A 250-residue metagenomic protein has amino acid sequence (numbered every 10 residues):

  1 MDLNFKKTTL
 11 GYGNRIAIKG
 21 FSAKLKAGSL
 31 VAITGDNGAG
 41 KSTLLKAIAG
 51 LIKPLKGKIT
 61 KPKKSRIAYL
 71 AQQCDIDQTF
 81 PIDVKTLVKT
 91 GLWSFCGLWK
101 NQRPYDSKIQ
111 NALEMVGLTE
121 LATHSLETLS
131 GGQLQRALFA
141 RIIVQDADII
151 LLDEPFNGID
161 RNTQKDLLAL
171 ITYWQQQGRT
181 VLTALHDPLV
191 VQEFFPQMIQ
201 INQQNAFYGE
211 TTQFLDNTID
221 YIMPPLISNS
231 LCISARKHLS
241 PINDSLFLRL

Functional and structural regions predicted by a protein language model:
T34-D36: The feature captures the beta-strand-to-loop junction immediately N-terminal to the Walker
R103-L121: Conserved ABC ATPase "signature" region
S125-L129, Q133: Conserved ABC ATPase signature
I150-E154: Catalytic Walker B motif of ABC-type/P-loop ATPase nucleotide-binding domains
L185-H186: H-loop/switch region of ABC-family ATPase nucleotide-binding domains
P196-T211: H-loop (His-switch) and adjacent beta-strand-loop-beta switch element of ABC-type ATPase nucleotide-binding domains
T211-L250: ABC ATPase nucleotide-binding domains
